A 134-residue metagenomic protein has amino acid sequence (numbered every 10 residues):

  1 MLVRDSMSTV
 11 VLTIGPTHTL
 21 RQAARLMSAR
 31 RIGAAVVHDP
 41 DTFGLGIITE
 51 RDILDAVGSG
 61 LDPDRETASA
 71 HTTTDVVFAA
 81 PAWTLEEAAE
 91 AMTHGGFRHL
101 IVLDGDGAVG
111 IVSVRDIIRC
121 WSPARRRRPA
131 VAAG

Functional and structural regions predicted by a protein language model:
M1-V10, T49-F78, T84-T93, A108-G134: Tandem CBS (Bateman) regulatory domains
S6, A24-L26, D39-D41, S59-D62: Short hydrophobic/aromatic-rich motifs at helix boundaries and adjacent loops
T13-R31, H38, A79-G96, L103 (+1 more regions): The conserved cystathionine-beta-synthase
M27-R30, A35-D52, M92, L100-R115: A glycine-centered beta-loop-beta connector
